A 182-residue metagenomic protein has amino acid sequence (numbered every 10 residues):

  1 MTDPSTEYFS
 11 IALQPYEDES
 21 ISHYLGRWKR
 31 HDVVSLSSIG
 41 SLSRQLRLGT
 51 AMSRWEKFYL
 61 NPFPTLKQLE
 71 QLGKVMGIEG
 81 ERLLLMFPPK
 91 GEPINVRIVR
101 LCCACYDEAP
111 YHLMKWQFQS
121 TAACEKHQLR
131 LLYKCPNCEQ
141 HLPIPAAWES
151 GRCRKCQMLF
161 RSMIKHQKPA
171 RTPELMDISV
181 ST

Functional and structural regions predicted by a protein language model:
M1-I98, C103, P110: A structured, charge-rich N-terminal accessory region that forms the first stable segment of a protein and links
Y8, Y133-T182: Domain-exit/linker segments immediately C-terminal to small folded modules
R97, W116-Q119, L129-R130, A147-W148: Flanking scaffold residues of small Cys/His-coordinated metal-binding clusters
R97-C103, A122, Y133, G151-R154: Cys/His-enriched microdomains
A104, L113-K115, E125: BZIP DNA-binding basic region
Y106, E125-Q128, E139, Q157: Cys/His-coordinated zinc-binding microdomains
D107-Y111, L129-Y133: Alpha-helix capping at helix-to-loop junctions
E108-M114, C138-P143: Short recognition patches in nucleic-acid-associated and regulatory proteins
